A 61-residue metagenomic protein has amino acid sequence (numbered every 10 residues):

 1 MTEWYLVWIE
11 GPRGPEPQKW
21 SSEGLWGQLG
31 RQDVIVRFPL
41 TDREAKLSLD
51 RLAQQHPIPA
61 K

Functional and structural regions predicted by a protein language model:
T2-R31: Short aromatic-glycine-(Arg/Gly/Cys) micro-motifs in beta-strand/loop hairpins
P15-K19, L29-K61: Short, mixed-charge low-complexity intrinsically disordered segments
